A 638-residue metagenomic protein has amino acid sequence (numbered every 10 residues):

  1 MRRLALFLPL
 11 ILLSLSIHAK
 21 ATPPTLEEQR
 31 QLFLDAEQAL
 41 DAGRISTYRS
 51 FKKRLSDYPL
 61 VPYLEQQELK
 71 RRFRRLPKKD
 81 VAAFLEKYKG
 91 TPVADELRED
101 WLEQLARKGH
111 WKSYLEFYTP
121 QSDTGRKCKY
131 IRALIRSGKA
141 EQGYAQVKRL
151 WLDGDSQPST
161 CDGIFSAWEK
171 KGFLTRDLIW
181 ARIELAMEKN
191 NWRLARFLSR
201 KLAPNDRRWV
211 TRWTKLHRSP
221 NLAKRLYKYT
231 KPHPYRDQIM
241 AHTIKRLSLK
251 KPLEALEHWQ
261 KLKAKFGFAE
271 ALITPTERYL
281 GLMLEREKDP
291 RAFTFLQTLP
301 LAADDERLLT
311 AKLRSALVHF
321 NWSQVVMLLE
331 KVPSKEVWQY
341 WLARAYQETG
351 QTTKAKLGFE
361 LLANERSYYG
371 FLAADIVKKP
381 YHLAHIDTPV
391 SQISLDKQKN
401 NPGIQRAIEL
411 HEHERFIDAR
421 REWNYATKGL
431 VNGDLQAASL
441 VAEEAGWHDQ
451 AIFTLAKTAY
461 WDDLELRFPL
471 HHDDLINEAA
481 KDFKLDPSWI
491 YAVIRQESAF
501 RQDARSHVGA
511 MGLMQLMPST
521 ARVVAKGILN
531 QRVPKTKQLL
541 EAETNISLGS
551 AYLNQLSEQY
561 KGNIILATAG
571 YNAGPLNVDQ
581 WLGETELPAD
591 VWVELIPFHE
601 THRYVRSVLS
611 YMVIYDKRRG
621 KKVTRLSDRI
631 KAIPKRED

Functional and structural regions predicted by a protein language model:
F7-S14: Bacterial N-terminal signal peptides
P23-L32, G43-R44, S56-Y63, L76-P77 (+19 more regions): Generic helix N-cap/helix-start motif at coil->alpha-helix transitions
Q31-R44, L185, I239-K250, P402-D418 (+1 more regions): Alpha-helical segment of the N-proximal tetratricopeptide repeat
Q38, Q67, R71, Q104 (+9 more regions): Residue-level signature for tetratricopeptide repeat
A42, R71, R75, Q104 (+9 more regions): Structural motif corresponding to the intra-repeat A-B loop/turn of tetratricopeptide repeats
S46-F51, P77-K87, H110-P120, E141-D153 (+13 more regions): Alpha-helical repeat scaffolds
D57, Q66, E257, K261-A264 (+6 more regions): Catalytic glycan-binding domains that act on GlcNAc-containing polysaccharides
A343, K356, E360-L410, L466 (+4 more regions): Extracellular/periplasmic ectodomains of large secreted or surface enzymes and adhesion receptors
